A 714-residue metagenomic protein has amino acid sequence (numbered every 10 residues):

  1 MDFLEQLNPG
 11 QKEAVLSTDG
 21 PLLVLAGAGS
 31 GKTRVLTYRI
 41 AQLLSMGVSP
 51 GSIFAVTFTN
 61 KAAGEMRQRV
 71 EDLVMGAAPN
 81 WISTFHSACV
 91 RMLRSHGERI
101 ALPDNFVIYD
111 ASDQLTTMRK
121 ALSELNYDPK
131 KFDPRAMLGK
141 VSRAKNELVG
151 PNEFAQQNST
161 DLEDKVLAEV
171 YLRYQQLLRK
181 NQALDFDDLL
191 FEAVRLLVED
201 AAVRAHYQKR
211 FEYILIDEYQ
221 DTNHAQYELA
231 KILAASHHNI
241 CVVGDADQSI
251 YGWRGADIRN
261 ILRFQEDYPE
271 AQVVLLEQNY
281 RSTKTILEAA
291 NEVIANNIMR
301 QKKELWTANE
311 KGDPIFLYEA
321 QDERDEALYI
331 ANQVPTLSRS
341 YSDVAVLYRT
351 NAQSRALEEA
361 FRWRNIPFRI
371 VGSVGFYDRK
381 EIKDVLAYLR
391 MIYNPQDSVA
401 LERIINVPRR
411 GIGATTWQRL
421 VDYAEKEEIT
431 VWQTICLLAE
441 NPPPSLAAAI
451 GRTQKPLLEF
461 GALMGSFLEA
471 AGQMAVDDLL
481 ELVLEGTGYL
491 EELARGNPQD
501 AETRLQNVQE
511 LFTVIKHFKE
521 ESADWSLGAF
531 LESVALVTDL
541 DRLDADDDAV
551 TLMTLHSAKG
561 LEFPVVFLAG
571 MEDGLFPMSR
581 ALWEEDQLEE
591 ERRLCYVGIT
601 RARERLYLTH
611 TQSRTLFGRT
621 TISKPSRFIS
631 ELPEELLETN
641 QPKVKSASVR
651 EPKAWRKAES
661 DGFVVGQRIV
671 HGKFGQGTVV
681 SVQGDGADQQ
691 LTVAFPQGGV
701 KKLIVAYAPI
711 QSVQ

Functional and structural regions predicted by a protein language model:
M1-Y109, L115, N181, A205 (+2 more regions): P-loop NTPase Walker
Q6-L16, G20-V24, V35, F54-A55 (+6 more regions): Conserved helicase NTPase motor core
T18, A77-N80, E98-D188, F211 (+4 more regions): ATP-hydrolysis module of ASCE/P-loop NTPase motor domains, specifically the Walker B Asp-Glu catalytic pair
A28-L36, P269-Q272, E277-P367, R390-N394 (+3 more regions): Helicase P-loop NTPase motor core
Q156, T160, S340, S354-I366 (+3 more regions): Conserved helicase C-terminal RecA-like lobe
F576-P577, Q690-P709: A short macromolecule-binding patch
T639-R668: Mixed-charge, Lys/Arg-rich low-complexity intrinsically disordered regions
I669, G677-V679: Conserved hydrophobic positions within beta-strands
